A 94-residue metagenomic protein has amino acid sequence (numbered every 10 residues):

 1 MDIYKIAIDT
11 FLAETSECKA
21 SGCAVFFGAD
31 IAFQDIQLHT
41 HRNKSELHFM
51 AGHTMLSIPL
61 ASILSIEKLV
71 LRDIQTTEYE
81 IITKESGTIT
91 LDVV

Functional and structural regions predicted by a protein language model:
M1-I8: Amphipathic/hydrophobic helical signal segments and adjacent flexible N-terminal regions that mediate secretion
A13-V25: A short, Trp-centered hydrophobic/proline-enriched beta-strand micro-motif
E14-T15, H41-K44, I74: Short, solvent-exposed coil/turn segments at beta-strand boundaries
F26-G28, A51-M55, K84-T88: Glycine-centered tight beta-turn/hairpin loop motif at sheet-sheet or coil-to-beta transitions
I31-H39: Short beta-strand-centered aromatic/proline hotspots
I36-Q37, M55-R72: Structured surface patches comprising rigid loops and adjacent beta-strands/short helices at the edges of well-ordered
N43-H48, T77-Y79: Short aromatic-glycine-enriched beta-strand elements
L64-V94: Short, compact, well-ordered microdomains
